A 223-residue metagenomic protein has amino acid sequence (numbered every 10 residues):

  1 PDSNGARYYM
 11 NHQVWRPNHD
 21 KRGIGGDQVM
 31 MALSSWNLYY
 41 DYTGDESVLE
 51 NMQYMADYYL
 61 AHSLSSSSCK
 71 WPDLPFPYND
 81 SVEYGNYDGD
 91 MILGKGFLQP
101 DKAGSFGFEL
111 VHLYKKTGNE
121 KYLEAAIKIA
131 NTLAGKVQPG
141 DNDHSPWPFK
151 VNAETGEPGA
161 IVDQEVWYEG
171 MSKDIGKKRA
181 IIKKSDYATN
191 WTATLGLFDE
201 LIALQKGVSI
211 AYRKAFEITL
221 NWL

Functional and structural regions predicted by a protein language model:
P1-L223: Glycan-recognition and catalytic cores of secretory/periplasmic carbohydrate-active enzymes
